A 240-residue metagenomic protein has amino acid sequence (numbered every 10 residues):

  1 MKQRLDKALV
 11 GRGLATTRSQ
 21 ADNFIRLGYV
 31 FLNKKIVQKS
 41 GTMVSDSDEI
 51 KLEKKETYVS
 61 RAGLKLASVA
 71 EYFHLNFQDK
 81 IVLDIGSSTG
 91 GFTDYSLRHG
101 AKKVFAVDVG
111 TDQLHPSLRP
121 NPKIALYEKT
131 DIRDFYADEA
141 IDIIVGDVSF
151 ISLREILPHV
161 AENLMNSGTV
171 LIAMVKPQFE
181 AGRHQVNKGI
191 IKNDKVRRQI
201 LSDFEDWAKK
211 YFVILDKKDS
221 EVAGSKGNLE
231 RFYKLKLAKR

Functional and structural regions predicted by a protein language model:
M1-D48, I81: A basic, amphipathic helix-loop patch mediating RNA/tRNA/ribosome contacts
V30, K102-V107: Short beta-strand element of Class I
A62-K80: Conserved alpha-helix/loop element of class I SAM-dependent methyltransferases that forms part of the SAM/SAH-binding
Q78-S88: Conserved class I S-adenosyl-L-methionine
T89-G100: Conserved SAM-binding loop of SAM-dependent methyltransferases across substrates and taxa, primarily the Class I
F105-E155: S-adenosyl-L-methionine
S167-G182: Conserved beta-strand signature within the Rossmann-like core of class I S-adenosyl-L-methionine
E221-R240: Core SAM-dependent methyltransferase catalytic element
